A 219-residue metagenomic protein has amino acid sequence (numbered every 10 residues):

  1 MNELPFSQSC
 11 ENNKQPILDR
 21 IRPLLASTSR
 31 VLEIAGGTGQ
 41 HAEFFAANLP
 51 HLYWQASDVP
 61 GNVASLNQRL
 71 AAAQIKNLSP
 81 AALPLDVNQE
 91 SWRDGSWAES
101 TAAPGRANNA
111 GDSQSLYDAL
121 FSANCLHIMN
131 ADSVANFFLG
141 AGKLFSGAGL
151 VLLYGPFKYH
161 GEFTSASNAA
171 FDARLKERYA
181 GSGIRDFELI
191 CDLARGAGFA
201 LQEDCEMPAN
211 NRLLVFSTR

Functional and structural regions predicted by a protein language model:
M1-T28: Class I SAM-dependent methyltransferase Rossmann-like catalytic core, especially the SAM/SAH-binding loop
T28-G37: Conserved class I S-adenosyl-L-methionine
L32, E43-W97: Class I SAM-dependent methyltransferase SAM/SAH-binding core
F121: A conserved beta-strand element that flanks and buttresses the S-adenosyl-L-methionine
M129-A141: A short, conserved alpha-helix within the catalytic core of class I
A148-H160: Conserved beta-strand signature within the Rossmann-like core of class I S-adenosyl-L-methionine
A180-G198: Short alpha-helix
F199-R219: Core SAM-dependent methyltransferase catalytic element
